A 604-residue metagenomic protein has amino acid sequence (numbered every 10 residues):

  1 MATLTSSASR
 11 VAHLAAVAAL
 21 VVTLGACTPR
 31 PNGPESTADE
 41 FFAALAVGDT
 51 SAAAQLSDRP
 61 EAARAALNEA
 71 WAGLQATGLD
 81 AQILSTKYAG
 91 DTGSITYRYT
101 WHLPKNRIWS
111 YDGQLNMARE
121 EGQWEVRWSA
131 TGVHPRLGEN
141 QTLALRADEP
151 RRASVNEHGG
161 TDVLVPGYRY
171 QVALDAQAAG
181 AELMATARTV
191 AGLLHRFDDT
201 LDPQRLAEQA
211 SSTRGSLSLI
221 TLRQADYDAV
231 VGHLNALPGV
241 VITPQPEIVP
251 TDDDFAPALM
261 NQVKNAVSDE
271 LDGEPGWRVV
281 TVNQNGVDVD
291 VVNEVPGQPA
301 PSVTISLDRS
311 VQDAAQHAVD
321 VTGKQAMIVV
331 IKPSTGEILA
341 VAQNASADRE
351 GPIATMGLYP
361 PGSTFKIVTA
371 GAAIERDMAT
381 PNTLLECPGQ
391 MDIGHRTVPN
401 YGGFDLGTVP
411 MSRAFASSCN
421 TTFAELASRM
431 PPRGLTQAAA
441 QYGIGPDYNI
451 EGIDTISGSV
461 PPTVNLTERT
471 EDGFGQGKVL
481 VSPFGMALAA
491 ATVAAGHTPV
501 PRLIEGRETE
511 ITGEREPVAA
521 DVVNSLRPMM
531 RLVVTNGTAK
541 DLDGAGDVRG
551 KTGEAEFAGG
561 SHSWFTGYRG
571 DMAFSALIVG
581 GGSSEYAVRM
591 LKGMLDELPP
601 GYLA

Functional and structural regions predicted by a protein language model:
T23-A26: C-terminal motif of bacterial Sec signal peptides marking the signal peptidase cleavage site
T28, T77, L84, Y88-D91 (+5 more regions): Conserved SxxK-family serine transpeptidase/carboxypeptidase catalytic domain of penicillin-binding proteins
N32-V47: Short, aromatic-enriched amphipathic alpha-helices that serve as compact interaction elements
S36, T50-T96: Short solvent-exposed beta->alpha transition segments
A89-A147, M529-L532: Exposed beta-sheet edge and beta->alpha loop/turn motif
T96-R98, E125-S129, V133, L143-E149 (+3 more regions): Small/polar-residue-rich segments within soluble enzyme cores
V133-E149, V163-M184, W277-F365, I374-M378 (+3 more regions): Short pre-catalytic segments that frame enzyme active sites
D290, A326, K332-G357, A372 (+2 more regions): Beta-lactam-recognizing serine transpeptidase/beta-lactamase-like catalytic domain environment
